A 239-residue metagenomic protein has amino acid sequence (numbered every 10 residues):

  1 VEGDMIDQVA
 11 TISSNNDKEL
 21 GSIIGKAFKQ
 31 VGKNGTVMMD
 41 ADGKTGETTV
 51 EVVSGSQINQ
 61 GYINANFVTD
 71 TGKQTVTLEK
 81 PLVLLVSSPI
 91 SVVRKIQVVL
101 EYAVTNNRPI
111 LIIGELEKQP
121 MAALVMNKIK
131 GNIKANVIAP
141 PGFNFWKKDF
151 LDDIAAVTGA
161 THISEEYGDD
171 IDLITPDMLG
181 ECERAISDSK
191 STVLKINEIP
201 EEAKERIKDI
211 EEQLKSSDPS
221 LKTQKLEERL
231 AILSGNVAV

Functional and structural regions predicted by a protein language model:
V1-V239: Long, structured protein-protein interaction/assembly regions in large complexes
